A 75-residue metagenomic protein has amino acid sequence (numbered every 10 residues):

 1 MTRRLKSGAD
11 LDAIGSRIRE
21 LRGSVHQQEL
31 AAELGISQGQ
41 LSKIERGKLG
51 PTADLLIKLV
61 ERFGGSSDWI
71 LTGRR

Functional and structural regions predicted by a protein language model:
M1-V25: A short, Lys/Arg-rich alpha-helix, primarily the initiator
T2, W69-R75: Short amphipathic recognition helices of helix-turn-helix/homeodomain-type DNA-binding modules
R19, Q28, I57: Residues within the helices of the helix-turn-helix
G23-R46: Short alpha-helical DNA-recognition segment
R46-K48, I57, E61, R75: Residue-level detection of the helix-turn-helix DNA-binding "recognition helix"
G47, P51-T52, I70: Amphipathic, hydrophobic secondary-structure cores in small proteins
D54-W69: DNA major-groove recognition helix of helix-turn-helix/homeodomain DNA-binding modules
